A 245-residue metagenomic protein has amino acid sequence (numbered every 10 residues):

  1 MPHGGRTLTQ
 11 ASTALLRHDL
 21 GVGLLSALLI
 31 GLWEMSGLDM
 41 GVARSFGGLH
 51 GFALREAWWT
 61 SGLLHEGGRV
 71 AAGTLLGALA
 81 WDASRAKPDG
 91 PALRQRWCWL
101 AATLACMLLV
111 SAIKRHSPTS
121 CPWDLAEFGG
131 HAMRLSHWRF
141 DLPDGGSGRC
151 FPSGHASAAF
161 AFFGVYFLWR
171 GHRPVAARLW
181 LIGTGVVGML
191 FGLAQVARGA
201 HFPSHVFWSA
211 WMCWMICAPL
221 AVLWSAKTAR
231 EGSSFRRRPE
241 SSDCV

Functional and structural regions predicted by a protein language model:
M1-L15, S84-G90, T228-D243: Membrane-interfacial, low-structure loops and terminal tails that flank and connect transmembrane helices in multi-pass
P2-L79, K114-P122, A126, G130-M133 (+1 more regions): N-terminal transmembrane-helix/juxtamembrane module of multi-pass inner/ER membrane proteins
L16-V22, H137-V245: Membrane-embedded catalytic cores of phosphoryl/pyrophosphoryl-handling enzymes
G23, A27, V70-T74, W99-L108 (+2 more regions): Alpha-helical transmembrane spans of integral membrane proteins, capturing the lipid-embedded, hydrophobic core of TM
L28-W33, C106-S111, V186-V196: Aromatic-anchored segments of alpha-helical transmembrane domains
L32-W33, D39, L76-A80, L109 (+3 more regions): Alpha-helical membrane-inserting segments
L63-V70, C98, V175-V186: Alpha-helical transmembrane segments of integral membrane proteins
P91-P174: Membrane-interface loops
